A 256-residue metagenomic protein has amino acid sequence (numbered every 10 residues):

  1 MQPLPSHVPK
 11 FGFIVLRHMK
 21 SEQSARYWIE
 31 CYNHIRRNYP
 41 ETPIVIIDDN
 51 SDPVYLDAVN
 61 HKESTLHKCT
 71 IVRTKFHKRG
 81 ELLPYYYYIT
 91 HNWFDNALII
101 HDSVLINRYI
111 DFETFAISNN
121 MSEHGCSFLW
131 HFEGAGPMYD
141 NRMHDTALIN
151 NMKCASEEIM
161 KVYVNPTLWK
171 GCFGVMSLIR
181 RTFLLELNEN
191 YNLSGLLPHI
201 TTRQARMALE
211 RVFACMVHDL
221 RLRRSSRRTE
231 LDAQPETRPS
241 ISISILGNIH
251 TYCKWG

Functional and structural regions predicted by a protein language model:
M1-G256: ER/Golgi luminal nucleotide-sugar-dependent glycosyltransferases, focusing on the catalytic module
